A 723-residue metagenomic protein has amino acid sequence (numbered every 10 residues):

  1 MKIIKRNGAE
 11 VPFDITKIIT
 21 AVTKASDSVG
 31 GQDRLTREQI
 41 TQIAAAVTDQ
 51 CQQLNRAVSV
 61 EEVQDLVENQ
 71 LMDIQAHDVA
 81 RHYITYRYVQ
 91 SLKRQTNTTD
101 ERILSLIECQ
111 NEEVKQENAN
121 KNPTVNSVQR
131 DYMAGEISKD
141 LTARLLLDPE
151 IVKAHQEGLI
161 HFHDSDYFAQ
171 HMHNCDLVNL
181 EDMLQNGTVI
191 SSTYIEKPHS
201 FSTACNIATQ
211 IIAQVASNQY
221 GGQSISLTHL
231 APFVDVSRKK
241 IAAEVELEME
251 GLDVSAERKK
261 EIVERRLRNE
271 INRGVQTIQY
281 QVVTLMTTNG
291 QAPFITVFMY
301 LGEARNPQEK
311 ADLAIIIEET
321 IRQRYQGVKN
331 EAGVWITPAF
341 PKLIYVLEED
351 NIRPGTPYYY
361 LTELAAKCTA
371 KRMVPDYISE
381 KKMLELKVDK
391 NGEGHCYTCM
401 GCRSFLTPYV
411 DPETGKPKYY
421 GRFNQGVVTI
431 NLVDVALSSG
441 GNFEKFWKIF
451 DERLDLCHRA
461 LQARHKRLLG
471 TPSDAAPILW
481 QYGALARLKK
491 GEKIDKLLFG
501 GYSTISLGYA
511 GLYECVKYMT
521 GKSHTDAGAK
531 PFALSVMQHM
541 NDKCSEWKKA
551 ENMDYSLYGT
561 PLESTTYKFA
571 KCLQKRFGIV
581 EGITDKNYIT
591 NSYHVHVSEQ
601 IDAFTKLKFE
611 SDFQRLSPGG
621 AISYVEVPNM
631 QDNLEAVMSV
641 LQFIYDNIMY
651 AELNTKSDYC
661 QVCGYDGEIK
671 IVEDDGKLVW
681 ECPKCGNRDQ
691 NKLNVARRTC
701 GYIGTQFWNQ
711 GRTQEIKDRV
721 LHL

Functional and structural regions predicted by a protein language model:
M1-Q110, K717-H722: Charged, amphipathic alpha-helical regulatory modules used for macromolecular assembly or allosteric control
D14, K677, T699-Y702: Conformational switch/transducer regions in large eukaryotic molecular machines and scaffolds
T23, H458, Q462, Y513-K517: Amphipathic, well-packed alpha-helical segments that form the structural scaffold of globular domains
V89-L92, T96-G501, K522, D526-R688 (+1 more regions): Conserved catalytic cores of very large enzyme subunits
I271-V275, Q279, K517-Y518, R712-D718: Metallocofactor- and cofactor-centric catalytic cores in central/energy metabolism, strongly enriched
M299, I505-Y518, Q538, R698: Contiguous, well-ordered alpha-helical segments that form the cores/surfaces of helical PPI scaffolds
G686-L723: Long insertion/accessory domains within large nucleic-acid-processing enzymes
